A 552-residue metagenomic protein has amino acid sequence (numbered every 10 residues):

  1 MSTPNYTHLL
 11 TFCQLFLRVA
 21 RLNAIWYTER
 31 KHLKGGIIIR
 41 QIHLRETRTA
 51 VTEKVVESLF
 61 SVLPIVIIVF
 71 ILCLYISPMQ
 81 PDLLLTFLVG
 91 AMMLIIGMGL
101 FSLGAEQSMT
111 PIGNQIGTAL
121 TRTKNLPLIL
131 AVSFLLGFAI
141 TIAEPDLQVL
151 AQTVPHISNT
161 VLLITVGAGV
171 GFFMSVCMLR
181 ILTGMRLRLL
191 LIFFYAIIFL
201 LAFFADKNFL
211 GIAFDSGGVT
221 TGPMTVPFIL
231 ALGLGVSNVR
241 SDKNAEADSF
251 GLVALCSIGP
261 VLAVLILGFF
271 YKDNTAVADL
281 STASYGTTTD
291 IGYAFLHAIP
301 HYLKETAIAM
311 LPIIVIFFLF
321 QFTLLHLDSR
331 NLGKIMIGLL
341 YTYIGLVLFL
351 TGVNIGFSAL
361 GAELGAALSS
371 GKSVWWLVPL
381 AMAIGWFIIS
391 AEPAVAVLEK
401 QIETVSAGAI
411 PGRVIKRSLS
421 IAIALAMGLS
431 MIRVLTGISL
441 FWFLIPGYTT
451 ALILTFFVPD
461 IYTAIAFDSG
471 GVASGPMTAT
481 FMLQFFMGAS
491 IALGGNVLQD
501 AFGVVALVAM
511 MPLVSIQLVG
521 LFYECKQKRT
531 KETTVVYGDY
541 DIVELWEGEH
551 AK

Functional and structural regions predicted by a protein language model:
V19-V55, G113-L126, S241-A245, S249-L252 (+6 more regions): Intrinsically disordered, low-complexity non-transmembrane regions of multi-pass membrane transporters
G35, R40, C177-I192, K207-N208 (+5 more regions): Juxtamembrane and boundary regions of transmembrane helices in multi-pass small-molecule transporters and channels
T52-E57, M79-V89, T121, V154-L163 (+7 more regions): Interfacial loop-to-helix junctions that mark the boundaries of transmembrane helices in multi-pass membrane
V55-S61, L85-G90, A119-P127, R188-L191 (+3 more regions): Alpha-helical transmembrane segments and their helix-start/interface "positive-inside/aromatic belt" motifs in integral
L63-Y75, G90-L100, V132-A139, G169-R180 (+10 more regions): Hydrophobic core segments of alpha-helical transmembrane domains in multi-pass membrane transport and ion-translocation
I71-L85, A105-G113, A139-V154, F173-G184 (+11 more regions): Transmembrane helix-loop junctions in multi-pass membrane proteins
G117, L126-I197, V374-T455: Helix-loop-helix junctions within the multi-pass membrane cores of secondary transporters/permeases
A283-A394: Transmembrane helical segments that form the transport core of multi-pass membrane transport proteins
